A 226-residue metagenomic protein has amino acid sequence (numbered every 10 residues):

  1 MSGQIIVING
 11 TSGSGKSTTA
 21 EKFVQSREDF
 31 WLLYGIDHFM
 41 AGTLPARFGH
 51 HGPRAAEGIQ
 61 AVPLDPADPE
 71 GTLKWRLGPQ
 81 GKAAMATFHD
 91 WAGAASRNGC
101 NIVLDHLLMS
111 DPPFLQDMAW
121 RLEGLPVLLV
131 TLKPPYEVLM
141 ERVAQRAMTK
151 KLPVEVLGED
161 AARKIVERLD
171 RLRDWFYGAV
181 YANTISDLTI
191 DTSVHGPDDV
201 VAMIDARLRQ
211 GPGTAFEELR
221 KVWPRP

Functional and structural regions predicted by a protein language model:
I8: Hydrophobic anchor at the beta1->P-loop junction of P-loop NTPases
T11: P-loop (Walker A) phosphate-binding loop of NTP-binding proteins
S14: ATP-binding Walker
S17: Walker A/P-loop
E21-A83: Conserved substrate/cofactor phosphate-moiety recognition/catalytic segment in nucleotide-dependent phosphotransferases
E70-E123: Glycine-rich phosphate-binding loop used to anchor ATP phosphates in small-molecule kinases, encompassing both
E123-R146: Conserved phosphate-donor/acceptor-positioning beta-strand/loop module used by diverse small-molecule
M148-M203, A215-P226: Small-molecule kinase domains that catalyze NTP-dependent phosphoryl transfer to phosphate-bearing small molecules
